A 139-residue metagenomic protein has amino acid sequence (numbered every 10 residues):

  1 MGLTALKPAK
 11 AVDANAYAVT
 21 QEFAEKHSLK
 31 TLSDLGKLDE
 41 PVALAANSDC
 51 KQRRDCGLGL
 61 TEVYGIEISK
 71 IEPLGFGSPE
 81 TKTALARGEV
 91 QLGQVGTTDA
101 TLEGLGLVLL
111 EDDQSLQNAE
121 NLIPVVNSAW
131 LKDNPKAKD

Functional and structural regions predicted by a protein language model:
M1, E72-F76, T97-E103, N118-V126: Short, basic, helix/turn surface patches
M1, T83-L110: A ligand-binding cleft/hinge motif common to bilobed small-molecule-binding domains
L3, C56, K136-D139: Periplasmic-binding protein-like
T4-A9, L105-N118: Short beta-strand->loop
A9-K82, A86-R87: Bilobed "Venus flytrap"/periplasmic-binding protein-like clamshell domains and structurally analogous long
A14-E25, E120-P135: A bilobed periplasmic-binding-protein/Venus flytrap-type ligand-binding module shared by bacterial periplasmic
T20-F23, D49, T97-A100, D112-Q114 (+1 more regions): Solvent-exposed coil/turn segments that connect beta secondary-structure elements in extracytoplasmic/periplasmic
V63, K82, G93-Q94, L116-V126: Short N-proximal segments of mature Sec-exported proteins
